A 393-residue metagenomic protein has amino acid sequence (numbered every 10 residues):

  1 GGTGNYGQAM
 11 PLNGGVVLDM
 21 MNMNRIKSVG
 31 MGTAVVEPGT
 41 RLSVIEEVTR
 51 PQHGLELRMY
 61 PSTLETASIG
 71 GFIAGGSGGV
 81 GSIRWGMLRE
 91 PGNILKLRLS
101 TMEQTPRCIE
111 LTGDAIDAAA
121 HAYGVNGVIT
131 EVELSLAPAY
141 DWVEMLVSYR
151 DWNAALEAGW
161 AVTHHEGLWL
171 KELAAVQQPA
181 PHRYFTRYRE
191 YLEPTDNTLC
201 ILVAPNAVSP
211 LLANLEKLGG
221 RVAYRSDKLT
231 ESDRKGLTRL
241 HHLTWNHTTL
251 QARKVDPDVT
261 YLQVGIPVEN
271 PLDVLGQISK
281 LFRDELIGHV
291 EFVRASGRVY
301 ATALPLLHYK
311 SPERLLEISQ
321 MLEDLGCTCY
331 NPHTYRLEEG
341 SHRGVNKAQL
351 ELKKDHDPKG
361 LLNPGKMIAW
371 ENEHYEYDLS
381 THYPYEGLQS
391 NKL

Functional and structural regions predicted by a protein language model:
G1-A9: Active-site beta-strand/loop segments that form the cofactor-binding cradle of oxidoreductase flavoproteins
Q8-G15, M21, G220-L393: Conserved glycine-rich FAD pyrophosphate-binding loop
L12-G14, D19-T63, S77-L111, P138-L156: N-terminal glycine-rich flavin-associated loop
M23-V29, T130-A139, H182-P194, T248-V255 (+1 more regions): Short, flexible, solvent-exposed loop/turn segments with mixed acidic/basic and small polar residues
V44, W152-A158, A207-N214, E269-G276 (+1 more regions): Short, conserved charged micro-motifs
Y60-I69, T334-Y335: Short, surface-exposed recognition loops or helix-turn segments adjacent to catalytic cores
A74, G78, L88, G92-T244: C-terminal substrate-binding/cap subdomain adjacent to the FAD-binding core in PCMH-type and related FAD-linked
